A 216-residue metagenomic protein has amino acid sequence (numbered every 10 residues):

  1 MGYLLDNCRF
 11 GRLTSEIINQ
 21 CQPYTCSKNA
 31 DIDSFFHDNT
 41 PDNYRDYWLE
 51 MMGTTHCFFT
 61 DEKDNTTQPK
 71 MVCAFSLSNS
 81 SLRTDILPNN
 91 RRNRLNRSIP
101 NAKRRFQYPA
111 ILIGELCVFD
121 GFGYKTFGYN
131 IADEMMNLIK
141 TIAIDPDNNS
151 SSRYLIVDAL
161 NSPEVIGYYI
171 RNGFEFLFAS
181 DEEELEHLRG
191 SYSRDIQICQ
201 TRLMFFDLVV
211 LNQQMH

Functional and structural regions predicted by a protein language model:
M1-T126, E134, T141-I156, I166-H216: Non-catalytic substrate-recognition and accessory regions of acyl/acetyltransferase enzymes
Y129: A motif-centric feature for acidic-aromatic and gly/ser/thr-rich catalytic loops and repeats
A159: His/Cys-centered metal/cofactor-coordination and adjacent catalytic loops
